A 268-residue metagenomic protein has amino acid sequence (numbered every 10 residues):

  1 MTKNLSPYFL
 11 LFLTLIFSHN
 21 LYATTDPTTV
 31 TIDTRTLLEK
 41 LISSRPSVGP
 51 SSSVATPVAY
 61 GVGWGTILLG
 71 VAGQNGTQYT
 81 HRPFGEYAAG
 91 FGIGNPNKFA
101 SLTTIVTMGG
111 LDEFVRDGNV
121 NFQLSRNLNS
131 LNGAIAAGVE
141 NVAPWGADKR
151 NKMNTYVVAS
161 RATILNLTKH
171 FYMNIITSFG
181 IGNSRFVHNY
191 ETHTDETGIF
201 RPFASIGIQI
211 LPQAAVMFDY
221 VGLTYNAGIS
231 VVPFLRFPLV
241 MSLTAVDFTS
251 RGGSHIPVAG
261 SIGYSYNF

Functional and structural regions predicted by a protein language model:
M1-F9: Bacterial N-terminal signal peptides that target proteins for export
S18-N20: N-terminal signal peptide c-region/cleavage motif recognized by signal peptidases
A23-G146, R150-N151, T163-N166, I229-V231: Transmembrane beta-barrel domains of Gram-negative outer membranes and organellar outer membranes
G65-G76, F99-G110, I135-A143, I175-S184 (+2 more regions): Transmembrane beta-strand segments that form the barrel wall of outer-membrane beta-barrel proteins
P83-N97, D117-S130, M153-L167, F200-I210 (+3 more regions): Feature captures outer-membrane beta-barrel proteins of Gram-negative bacteria and organelles
T103, H188-T194: Flexible, solvent-exposed loop segments that connect beta-strands
G146-D148, F186-Y190, A227, S250-H255: Outer-membrane beta-barrel proteins
